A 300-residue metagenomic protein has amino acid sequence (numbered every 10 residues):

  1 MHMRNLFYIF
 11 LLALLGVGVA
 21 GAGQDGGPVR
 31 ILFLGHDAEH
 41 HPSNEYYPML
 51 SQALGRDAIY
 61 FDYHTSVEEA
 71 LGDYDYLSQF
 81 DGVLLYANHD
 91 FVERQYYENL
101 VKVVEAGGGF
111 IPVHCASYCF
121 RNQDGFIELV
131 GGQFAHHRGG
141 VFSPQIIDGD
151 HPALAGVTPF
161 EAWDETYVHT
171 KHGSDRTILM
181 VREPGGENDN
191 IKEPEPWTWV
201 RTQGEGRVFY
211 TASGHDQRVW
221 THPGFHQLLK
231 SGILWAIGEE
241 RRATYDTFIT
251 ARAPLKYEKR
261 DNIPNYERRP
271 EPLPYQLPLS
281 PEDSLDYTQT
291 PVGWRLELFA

Functional and structural regions predicted by a protein language model:
M1-L6: Positively charged n-region of N-terminal signal peptides that target proteins for export
Y8-G18: Bacterial N-terminal signal peptides
L32-H36, Y76-R121, E205: Short alpha-beta junction capping motif
G35-P48: Glycine- and acidic-residue-enriched helix-capping/strand-helix junction motifs
D37-H40, V67-A70, N88-V92, F110 (+3 more regions): Solvent-exposed loop/turn segments at secondary-structure junctions within structured extracellular/periplasmic domains
A53, Y60, Y76, R252-A300: Beta-propeller domains with acidic blade repeats across secreted/periplasmic ectodomains and cytosolic WD/CNH propellers
G55, G132-A212: Catalytic beta-strand/loop cores that center a nucleophilic Ser/Cys/Thr and support acyl-enzyme chemistry
A58-A70: A short beta-strand-loop structural module common to alpha/beta enzyme folds
